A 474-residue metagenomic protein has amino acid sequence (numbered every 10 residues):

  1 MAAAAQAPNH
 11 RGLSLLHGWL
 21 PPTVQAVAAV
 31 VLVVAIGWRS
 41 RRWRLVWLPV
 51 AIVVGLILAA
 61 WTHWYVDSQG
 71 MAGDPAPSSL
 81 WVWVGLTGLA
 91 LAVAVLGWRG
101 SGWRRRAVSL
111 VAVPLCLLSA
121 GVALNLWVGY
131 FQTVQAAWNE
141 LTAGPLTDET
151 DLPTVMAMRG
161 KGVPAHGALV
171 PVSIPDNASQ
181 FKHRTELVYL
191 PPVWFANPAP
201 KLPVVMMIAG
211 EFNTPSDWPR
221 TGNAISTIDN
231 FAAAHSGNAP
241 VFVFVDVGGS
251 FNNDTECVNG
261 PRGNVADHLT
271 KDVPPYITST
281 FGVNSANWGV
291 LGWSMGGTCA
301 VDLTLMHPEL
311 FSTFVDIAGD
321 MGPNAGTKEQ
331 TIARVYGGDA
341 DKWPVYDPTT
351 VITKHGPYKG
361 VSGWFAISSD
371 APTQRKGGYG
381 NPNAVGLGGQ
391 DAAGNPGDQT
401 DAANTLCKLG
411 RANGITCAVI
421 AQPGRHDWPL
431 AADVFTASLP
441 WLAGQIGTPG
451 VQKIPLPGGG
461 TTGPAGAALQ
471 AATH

Functional and structural regions predicted by a protein language model:
A2-H474: Non-catalytic cap/lid and distal C-terminal segments of serine-dependent acyl enzymes
